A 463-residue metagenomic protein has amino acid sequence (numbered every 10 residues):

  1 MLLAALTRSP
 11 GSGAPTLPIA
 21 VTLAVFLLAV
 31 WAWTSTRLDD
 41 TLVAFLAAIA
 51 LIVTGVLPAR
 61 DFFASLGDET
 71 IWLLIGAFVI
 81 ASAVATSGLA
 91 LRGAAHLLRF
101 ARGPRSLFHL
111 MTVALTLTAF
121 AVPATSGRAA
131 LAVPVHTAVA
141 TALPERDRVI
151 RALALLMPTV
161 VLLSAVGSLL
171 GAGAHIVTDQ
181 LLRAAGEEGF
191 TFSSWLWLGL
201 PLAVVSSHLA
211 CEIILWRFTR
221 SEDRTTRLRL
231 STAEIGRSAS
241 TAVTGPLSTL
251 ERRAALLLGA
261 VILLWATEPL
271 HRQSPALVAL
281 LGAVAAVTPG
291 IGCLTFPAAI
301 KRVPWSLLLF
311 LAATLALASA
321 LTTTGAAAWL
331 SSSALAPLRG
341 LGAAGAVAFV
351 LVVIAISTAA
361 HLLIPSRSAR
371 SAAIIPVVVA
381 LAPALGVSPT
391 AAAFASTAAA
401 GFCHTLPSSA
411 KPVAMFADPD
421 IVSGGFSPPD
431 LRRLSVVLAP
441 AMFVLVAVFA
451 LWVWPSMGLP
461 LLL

Functional and structural regions predicted by a protein language model:
M1-P15, L459-L463: Short, strongly hydrophobic alpha-helical membrane anchors
P15-T22, G67-I71, L97-V113, L143-L155 (+4 more regions): Membrane-interfacial loop-to-helix junctions in multi-pass transporters
L27-F45, F62-F63, E212, G245-R252 (+1 more regions): Flexible hinge motifs at transmembrane-helix junctions and intramembrane kinks/re-entrant loops in multi-pass membrane
S35-D40, A81-L91, A119-P134, A165-A174 (+4 more regions): Short helix-coil transition sites and intra-membrane helix breaks within transmembrane domains of multi-pass
F63-L91, T112-A121, A298-S332, G342 (+1 more regions): Core transmembrane alpha-helical segments of multi-pass membrane transporters/permeases
E69-V79, L115, V122-G127, V161 (+3 more regions): Alpha-helical transmembrane segments
L98-V166, L170-A185, L363-A399, G424: Hydrophobic transmembrane alpha-helices that form the pore/transport pathway of multi-pass ion and small-solute
E145-R151, L155-L156, V160-G245, A398-L463: Juxtamembrane and boundary regions of transmembrane helices in multi-pass small-molecule transporters and channels
